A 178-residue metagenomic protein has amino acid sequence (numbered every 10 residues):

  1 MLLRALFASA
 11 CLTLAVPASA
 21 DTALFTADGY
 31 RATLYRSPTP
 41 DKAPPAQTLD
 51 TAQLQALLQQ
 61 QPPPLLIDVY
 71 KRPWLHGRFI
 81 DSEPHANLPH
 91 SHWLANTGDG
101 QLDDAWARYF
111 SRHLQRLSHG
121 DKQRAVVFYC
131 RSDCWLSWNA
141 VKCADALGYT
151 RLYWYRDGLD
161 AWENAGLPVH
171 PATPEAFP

Functional and structural regions predicted by a protein language model:
M1-A8: Sec-dependent signal peptide recognition, specifically the positively charged N-region followed immediately by
L12-I80, F177-P178: Flexible, polar/low-complexity N-terminal or interdomain linker segments that lie immediately upstream of folded
P38-P45, N96-D104, R116, Y129-S132: Second-shell loop/turn segments in exported
Q55-R124: Positively charged, proline/Ser/Thr-rich regional signature most characteristic of the Rhodanese/CDC25-like
K71-L75, G98-Q101, S132-L136, G158-W162 (+1 more regions): Solvent-exposed loop/turn segments at secondary-structure junctions within structured extracellular/periplasmic domains
G77-F79, W106, W138-V141, A165-G166: Short, solvent-exposed loop/turn and secondary-structure capping segments
E83-H85, H170-T173: Short, hinge-like loop/turn segments at secondary-structure boundaries
Y109-W162: Catalytic cysteine-centered active loop of the rhodanese-like fold, especially the PTP/DSP P-loop
